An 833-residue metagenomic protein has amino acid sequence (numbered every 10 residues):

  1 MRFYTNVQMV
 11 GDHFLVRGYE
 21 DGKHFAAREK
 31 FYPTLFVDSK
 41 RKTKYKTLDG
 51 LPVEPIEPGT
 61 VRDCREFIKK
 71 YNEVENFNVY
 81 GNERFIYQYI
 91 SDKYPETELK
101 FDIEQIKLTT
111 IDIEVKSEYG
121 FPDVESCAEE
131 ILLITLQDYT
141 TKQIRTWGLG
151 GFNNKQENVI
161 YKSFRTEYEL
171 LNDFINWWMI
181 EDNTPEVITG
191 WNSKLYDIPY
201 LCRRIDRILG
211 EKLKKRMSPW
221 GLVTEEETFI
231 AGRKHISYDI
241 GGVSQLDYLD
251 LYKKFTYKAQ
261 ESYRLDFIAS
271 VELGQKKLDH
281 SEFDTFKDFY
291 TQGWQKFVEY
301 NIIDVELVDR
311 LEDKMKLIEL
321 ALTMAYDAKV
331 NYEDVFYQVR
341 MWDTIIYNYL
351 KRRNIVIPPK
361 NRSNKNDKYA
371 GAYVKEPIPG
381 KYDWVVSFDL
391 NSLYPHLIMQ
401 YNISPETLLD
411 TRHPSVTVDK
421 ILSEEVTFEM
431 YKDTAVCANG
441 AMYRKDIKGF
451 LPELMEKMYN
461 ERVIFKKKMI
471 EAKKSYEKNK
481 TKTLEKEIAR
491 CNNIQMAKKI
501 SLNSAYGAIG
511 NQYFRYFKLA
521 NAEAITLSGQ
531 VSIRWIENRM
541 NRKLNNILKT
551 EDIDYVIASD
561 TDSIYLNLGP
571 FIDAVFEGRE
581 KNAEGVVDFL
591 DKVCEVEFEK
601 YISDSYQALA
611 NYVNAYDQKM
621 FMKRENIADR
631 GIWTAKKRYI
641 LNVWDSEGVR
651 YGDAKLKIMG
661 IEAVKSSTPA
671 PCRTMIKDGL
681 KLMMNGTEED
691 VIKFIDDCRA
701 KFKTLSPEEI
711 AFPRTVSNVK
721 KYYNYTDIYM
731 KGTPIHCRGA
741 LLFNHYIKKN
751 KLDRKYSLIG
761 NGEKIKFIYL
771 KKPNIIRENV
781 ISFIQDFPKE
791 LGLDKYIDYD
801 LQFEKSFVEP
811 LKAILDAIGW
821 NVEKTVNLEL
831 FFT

Functional and structural regions predicted by a protein language model:
M1-D182, I303, L307-Y326, E333-V374 (+5 more regions): DnaQ-like (DEDDh/DEDDy) 3′-5′ exonuclease domain used for proofreading and 3′-end trimming on nucleic acids
Q143-T146, K155-Y161, R165, I198 (+2 more regions): Active-site-proximal helix-loop-helix substrate-binding element of RNase H-like nuclease domains
K155-Y161, D182-V187, F289-K296, D327 (+10 more regions): Glycine- and acidic
F174-L201: Proline-aspartate-enriched helix->loop->beta-strand connector
K277, I533-T561: Active-site palm subdomain of RNA-directed nucleic acid polymerases
D284-P405, D410-T411, E477, T481-R539 (+7 more regions): Common nucleic-acid-contacting/processivity interface regions adjacent to the catalytic cores of nucleic-acid enzymes
I564-E597: Catalytic palm subdomain of template-directed nucleic-acid polymerases, centered on the conserved carboxylate motif
D591, E595-T833: C-terminal, non-catalytic extensions of nucleic-acid polymerases
